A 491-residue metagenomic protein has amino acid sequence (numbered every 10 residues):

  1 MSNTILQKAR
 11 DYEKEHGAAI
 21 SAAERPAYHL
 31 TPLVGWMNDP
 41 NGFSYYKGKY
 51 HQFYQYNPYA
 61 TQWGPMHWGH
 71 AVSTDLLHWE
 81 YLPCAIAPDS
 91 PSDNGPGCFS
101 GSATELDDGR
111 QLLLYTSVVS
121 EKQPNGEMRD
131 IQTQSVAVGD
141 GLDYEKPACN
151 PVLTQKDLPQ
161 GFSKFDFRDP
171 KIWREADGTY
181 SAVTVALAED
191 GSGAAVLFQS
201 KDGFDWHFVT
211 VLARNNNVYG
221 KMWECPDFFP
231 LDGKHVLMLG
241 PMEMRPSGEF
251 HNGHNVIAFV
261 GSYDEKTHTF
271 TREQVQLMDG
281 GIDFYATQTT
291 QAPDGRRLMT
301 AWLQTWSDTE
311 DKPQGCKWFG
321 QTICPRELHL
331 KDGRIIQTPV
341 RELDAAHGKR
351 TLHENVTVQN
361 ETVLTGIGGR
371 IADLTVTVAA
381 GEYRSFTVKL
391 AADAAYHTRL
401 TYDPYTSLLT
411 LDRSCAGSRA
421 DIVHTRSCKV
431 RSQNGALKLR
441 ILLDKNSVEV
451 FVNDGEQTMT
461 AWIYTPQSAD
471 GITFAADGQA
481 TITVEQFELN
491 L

Functional and structural regions predicted by a protein language model:
M1-D169, R174-V218, P230-D279, L303-H353 (+3 more regions): Beta-rich carbohydrate-recognition and catalytic domains
R10-E15, V260-D283, Q288-L491: Beta-rich accessory regions
F229-P230, Q479: Juxtamembrane/interface motifs at transmembrane-helix termini
